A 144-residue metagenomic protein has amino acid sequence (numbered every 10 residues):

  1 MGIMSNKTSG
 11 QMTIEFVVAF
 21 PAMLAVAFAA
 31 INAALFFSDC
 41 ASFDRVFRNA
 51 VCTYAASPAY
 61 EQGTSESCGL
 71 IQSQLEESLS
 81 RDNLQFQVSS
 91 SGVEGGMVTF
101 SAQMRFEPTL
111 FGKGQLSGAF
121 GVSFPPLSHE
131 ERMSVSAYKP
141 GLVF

Functional and structural regions predicted by a protein language model:
G2-L70: Alpha-helical assembly-interface signal, strongest on the long, hydrophobic N-terminal helix that forms
A55-F144: Short, conserved structural patches
